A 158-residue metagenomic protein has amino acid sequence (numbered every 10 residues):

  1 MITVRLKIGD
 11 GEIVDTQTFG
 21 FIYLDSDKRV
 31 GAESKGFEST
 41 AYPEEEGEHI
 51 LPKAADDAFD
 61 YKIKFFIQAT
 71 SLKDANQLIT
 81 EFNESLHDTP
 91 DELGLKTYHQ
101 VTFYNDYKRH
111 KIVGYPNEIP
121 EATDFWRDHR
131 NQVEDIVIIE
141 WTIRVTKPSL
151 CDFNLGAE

Functional and structural regions predicted by a protein language model:
M1-E158: Extracellular/virion structural assembly segments
